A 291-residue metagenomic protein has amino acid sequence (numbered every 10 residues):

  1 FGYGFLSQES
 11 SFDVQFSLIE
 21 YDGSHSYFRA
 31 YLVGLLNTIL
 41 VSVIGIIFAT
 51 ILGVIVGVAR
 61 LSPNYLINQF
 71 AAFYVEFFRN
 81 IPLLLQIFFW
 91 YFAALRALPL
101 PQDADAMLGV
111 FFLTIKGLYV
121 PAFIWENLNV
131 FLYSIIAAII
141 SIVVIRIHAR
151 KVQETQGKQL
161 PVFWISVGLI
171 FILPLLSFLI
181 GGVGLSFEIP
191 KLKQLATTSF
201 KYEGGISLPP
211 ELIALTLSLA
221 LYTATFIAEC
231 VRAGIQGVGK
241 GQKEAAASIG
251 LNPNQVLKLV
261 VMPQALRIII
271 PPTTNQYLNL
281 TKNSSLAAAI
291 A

Functional and structural regions predicted by a protein language model:
F1-A291: Transmembrane alpha-helices and adjacent helix-loop boundaries
